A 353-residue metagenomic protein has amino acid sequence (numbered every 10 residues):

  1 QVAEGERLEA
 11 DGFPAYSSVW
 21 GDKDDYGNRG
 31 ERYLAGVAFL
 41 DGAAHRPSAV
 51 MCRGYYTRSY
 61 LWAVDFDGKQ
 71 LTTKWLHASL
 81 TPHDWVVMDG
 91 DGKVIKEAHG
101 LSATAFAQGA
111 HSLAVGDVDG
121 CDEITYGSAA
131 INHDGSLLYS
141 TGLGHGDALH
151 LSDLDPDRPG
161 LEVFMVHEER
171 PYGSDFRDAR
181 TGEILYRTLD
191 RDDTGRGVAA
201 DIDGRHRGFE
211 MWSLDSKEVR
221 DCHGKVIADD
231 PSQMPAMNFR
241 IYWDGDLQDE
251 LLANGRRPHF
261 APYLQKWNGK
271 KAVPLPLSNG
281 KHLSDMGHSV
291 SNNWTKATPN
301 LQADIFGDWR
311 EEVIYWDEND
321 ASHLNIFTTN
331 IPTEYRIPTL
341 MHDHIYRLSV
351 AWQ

Functional and structural regions predicted by a protein language model:
Q1-Q353: Extracytoplasmic/lumenal domain signature
